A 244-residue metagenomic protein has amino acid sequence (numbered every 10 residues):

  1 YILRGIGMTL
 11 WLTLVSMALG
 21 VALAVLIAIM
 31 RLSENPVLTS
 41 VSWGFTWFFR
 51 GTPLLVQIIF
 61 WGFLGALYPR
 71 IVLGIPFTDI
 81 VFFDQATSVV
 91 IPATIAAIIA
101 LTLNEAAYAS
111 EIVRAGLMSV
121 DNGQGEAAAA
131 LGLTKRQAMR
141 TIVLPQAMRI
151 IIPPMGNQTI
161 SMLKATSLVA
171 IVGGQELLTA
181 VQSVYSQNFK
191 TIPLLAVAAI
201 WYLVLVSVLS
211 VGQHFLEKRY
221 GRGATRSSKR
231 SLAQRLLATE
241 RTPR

Functional and structural regions predicted by a protein language model:
Y1-R244: Transmembrane alpha-helices and adjacent helix-loop boundaries
